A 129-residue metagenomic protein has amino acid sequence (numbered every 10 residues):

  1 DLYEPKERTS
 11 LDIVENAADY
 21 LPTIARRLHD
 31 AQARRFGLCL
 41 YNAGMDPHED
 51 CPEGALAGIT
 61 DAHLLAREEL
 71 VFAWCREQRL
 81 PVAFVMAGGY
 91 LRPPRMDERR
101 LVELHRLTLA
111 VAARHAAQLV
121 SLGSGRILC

Functional and structural regions predicted by a protein language model:
D1-F72, E77, R106, A110: Conserved alpha-helical scaffold segments that buttress catalytic/binding sites
A33-G37, Q78-V82, A116-V120: Surface-exposed helix-capping loop/turn segments at secondary-structure junctions
H48-E49, Y90-P94: Active-site environment of divalent metal-dependent phosphoester hydrolases
P52-A55, E98-R100, S121: Generic preference for flexible, low-structure residues
T60-A62, P93-H115: Short, electropositive alpha-helical surface patch
L80-L91: Short acidic/histidine-rich active-site segments
H115-C129: Acidic/charged, solvent-exposed loop-and-adjacent secondary-structure segments enriched in E/D, K/R, S/T, and G/P
